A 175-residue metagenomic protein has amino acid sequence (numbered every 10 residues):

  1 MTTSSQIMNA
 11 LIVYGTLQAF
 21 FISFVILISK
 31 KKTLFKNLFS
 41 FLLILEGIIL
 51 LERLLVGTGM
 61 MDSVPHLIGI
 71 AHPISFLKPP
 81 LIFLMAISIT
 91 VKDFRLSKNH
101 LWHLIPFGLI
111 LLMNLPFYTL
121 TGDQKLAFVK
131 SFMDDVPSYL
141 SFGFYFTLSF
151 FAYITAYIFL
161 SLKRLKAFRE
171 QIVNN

Functional and structural regions predicted by a protein language model:
M1-P116, S131-D135, R164, R169: N-terminal low-complexity or simple alpha-helical regulatory segments that function as activation/interaction modules
S4-L11, F117-D123, V129-K163: Extracellular-loop-to-transmembrane junctions of the mid-late helices
F159-N175: C-terminal regulatory or interaction extensions
